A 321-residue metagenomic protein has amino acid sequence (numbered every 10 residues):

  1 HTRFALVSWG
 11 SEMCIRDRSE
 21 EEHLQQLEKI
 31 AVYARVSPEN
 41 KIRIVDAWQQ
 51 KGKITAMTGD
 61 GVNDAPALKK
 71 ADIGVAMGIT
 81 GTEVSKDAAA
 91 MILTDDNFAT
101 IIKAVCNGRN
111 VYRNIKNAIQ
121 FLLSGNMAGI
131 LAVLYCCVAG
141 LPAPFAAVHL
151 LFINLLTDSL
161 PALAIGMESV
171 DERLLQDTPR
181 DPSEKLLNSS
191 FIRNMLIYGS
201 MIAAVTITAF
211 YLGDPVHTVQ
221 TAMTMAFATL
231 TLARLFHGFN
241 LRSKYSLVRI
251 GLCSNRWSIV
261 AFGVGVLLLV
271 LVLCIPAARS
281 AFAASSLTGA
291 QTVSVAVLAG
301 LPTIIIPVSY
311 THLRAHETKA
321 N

Functional and structural regions predicted by a protein language model:
H1-I15, H312, K319-N321: Single conserved hydrophobic/aromatic residue that forms the stacking wall/gate of nucleotide- or nucleobase-binding
S11, R16-A56, A71, A76-Y245: Membrane-embedded transport module
L68: Basic, alpha-helical nucleic-acid-binding regions used in initiation and control of genome expression
L151-F152, L196, F227, I259-G263 (+1 more regions): Hydrophobic alpha-helical transmembrane segments
A164-E172, P302-R314: Membrane-helix cytosolic exit motif
P215-V216, A277-S285: Membrane-interface helix termini and inter-helical loops of multi-pass transporters
G251-W257: Cytoplasmic-side transmembrane-helix entry/capping segments in multi-pass membrane proteins
V266-R279: Hydrophobic alpha-helical transmembrane segments in multi-pass integral membrane proteins
